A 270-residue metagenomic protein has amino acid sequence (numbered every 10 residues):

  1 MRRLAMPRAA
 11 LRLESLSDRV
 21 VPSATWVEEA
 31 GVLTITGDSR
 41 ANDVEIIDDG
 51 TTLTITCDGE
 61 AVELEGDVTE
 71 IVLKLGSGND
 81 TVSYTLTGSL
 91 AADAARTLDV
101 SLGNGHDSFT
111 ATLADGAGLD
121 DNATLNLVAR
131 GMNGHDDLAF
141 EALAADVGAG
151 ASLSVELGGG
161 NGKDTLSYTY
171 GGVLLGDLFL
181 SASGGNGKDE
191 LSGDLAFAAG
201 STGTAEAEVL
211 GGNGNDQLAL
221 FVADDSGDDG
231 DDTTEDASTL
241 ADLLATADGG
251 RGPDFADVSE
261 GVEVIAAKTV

Functional and structural regions predicted by a protein language model:
M1-A30: Subset of Sec-pathway N-terminal targeting signals
T25-T56, D136, E260-V270: GD-rich hexapeptide-repeat beta-solenoids
T34-G37, T81-L86, S108-L113, D136-L143 (+4 more regions): Extracellular beta-strand repeat scaffolds in secreted/surface proteins
T34-T36, E45, V72-K74, S83 (+12 more regions): Extracellular beta-strand solenoid repeats
R40, G76-G78, G103-H106, M132-H135 (+7 more regions): Conserved consensus positions within extracellular tandem repeat modules
D67-I71, G76-T87: LRR N-terminal entry segment and analogous cap-like coil->beta motifs
A94, A117, D121-A123, A149-A151 (+4 more regions): Small-residue (G/S/T/A) turn/hinge positions that recur once per unit in extracellular repeat modules
D236-V270: Leucine-rich solenoid repeat scaffolds
